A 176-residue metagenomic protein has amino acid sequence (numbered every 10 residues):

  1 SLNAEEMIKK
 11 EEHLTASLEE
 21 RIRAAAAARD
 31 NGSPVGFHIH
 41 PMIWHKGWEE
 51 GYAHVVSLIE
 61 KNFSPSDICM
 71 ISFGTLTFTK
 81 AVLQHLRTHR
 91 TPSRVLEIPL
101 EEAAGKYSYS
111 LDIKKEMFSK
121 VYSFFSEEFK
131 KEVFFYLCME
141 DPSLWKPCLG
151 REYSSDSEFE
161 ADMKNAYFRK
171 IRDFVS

Functional and structural regions predicted by a protein language model:
S1-A104, F124: Conserved AdoMet/S-adenosylmethionine-binding subsite of the radical SAM
E60-S176: Auxiliary Fe-S-binding modules of radical SAM enzymes
